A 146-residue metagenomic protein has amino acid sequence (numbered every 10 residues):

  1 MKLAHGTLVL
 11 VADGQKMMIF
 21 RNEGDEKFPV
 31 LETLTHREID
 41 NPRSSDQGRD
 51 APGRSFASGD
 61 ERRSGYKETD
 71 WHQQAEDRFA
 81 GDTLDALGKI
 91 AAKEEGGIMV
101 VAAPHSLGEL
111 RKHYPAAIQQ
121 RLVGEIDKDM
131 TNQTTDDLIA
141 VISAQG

Functional and structural regions predicted by a protein language model:
M1-G146: Terminal alpha-helical anchor/extension segments at protein ends
